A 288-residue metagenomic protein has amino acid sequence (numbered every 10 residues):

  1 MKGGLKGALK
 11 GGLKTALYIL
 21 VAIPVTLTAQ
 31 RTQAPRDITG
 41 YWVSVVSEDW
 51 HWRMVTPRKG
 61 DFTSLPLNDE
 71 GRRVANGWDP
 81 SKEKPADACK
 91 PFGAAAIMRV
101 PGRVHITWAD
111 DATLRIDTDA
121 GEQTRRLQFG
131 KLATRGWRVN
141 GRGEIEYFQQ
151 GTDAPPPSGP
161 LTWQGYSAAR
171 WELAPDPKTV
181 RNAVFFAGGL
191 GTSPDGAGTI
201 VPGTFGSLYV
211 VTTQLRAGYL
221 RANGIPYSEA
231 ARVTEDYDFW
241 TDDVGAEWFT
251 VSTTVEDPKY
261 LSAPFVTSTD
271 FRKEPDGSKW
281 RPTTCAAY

Functional and structural regions predicted by a protein language model:
M1-G3, L20, F148-Q150: Short intrinsically disordered, low-complexity coil segments enriched in acidic
G3-A16: Short, low-complexity intrinsically disordered segments enriched in A/P/G/S/L with frequent Arg, especially at protein
K10-G11, I19, S47, D176: Residue-level recognition of conserved structural "scaffold" positions that shape functional pockets and channels
G11, T28-A29: Intrinsically disordered, low-complexity regions enriched for glutamine and histidine
K14-T26: Bacterial N-terminal signal peptides
A29-Y288: PEST-like low-complexity, intrinsically disordered acidic/proline/serine-rich tracts that flank trafficking/processing
